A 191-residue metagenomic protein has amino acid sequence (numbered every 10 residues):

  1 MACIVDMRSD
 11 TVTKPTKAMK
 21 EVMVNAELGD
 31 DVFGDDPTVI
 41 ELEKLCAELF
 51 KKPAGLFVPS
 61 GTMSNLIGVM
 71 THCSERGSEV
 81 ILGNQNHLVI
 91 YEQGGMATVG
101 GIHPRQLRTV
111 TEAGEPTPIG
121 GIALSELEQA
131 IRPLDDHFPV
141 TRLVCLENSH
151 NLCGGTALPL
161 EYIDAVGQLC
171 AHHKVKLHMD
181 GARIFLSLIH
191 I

Functional and structural regions predicted by a protein language model:
P15-G61, G83-Q85, V89-I90, G95-A97: Conserved N-terminal alpha-helix of the aminotransferase class I/II PLP-enzyme fold
T71-I90, E115: Conserved PLP-anchoring active-site segment centered on the Schiff-base-forming lysine
V99-N151, A157-A165: PLP-dependent aminotransferase-class I/II
H103-P104, L177-M179: Hydrophobic beta-strand scaffold residues
H150, R183-F185: Active-site-proximal loop/turn and secondary-structure-junction residues that shape catalytic pockets, frequently
H172-H173: Helix C-cap/helix->beta junction micro-motif
I189-I191: Conserved small/polar residues in nucleotide/adenosyl-binding loops
